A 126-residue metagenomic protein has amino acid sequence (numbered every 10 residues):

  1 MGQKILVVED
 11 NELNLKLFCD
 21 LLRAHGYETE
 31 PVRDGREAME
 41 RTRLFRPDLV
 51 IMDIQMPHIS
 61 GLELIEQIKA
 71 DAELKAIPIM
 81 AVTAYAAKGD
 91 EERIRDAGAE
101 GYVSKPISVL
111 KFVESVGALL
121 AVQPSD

Functional and structural regions predicted by a protein language model:
E9: Conserved acidic carboxylate
L13, R33-E37, S60-E66, K111: Acidic catalytic/metal-coordinating carboxylates
K16-A24: Charged docking surfaces used in two-component/phosphorelay signaling
C19, E63, A86-G101, K111-E114: Alpha4 helix (beta4-alpha4-beta5 surface) of REC/receiver domains from two-component response regulators
G26-R33, R41, V103: Short hydrophobic/Thr-rich beta-strand motif most characteristic of the beta2 strand and flanking loop of CheY-like
F45-I51: Active-site beta3 strand of CheY-like receiver
P57, E66, K75, A87: The feature encodes the CheY-like receiver
